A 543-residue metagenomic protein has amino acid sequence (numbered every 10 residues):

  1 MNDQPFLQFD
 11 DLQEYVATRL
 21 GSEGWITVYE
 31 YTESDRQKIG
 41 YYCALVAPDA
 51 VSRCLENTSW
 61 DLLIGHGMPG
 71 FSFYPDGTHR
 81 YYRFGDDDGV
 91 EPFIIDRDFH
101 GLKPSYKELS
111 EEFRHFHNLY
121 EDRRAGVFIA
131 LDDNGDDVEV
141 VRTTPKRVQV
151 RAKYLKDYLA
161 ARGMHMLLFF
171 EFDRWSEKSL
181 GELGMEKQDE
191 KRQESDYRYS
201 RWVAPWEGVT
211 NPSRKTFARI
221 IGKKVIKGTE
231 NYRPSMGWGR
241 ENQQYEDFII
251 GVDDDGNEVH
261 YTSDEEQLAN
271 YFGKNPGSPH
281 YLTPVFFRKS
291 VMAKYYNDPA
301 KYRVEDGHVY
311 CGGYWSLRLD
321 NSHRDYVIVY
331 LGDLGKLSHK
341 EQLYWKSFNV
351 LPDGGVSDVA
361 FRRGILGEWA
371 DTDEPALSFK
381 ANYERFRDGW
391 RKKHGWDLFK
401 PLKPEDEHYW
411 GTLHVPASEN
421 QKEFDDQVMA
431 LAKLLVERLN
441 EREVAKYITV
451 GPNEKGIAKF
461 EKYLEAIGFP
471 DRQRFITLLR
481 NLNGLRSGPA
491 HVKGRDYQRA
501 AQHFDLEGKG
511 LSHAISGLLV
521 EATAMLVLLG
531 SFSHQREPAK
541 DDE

Functional and structural regions predicted by a protein language model:
N2-R318, G332-N481, A514-E521, M525-E543: Amphipathic alpha-helical interface elements
Q473-Q502: Histidine-centered, metal-coordinating catalytic motifs and their short helical/loop contexts
A501-K509: Acidic, Ser/Thr/Gly/Pro-rich intrinsically disordered interaction regions
